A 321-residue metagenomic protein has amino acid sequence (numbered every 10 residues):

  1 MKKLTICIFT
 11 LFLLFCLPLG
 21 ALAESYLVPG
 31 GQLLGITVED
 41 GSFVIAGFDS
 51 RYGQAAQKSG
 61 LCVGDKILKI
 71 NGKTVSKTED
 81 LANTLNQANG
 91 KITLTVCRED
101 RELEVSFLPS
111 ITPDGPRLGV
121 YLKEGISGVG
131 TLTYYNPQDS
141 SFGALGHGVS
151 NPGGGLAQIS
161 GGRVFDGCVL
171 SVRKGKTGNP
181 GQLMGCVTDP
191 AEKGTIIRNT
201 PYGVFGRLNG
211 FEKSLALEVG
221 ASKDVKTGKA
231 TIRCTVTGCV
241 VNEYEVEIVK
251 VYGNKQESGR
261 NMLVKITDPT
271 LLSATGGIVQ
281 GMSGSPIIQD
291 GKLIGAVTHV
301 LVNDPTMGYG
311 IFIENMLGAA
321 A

Functional and structural regions predicted by a protein language model:
M1-L34, L132, P152, P305-G308 (+2 more regions): Gram-positive cell-envelope targeting signals
L22-E24, Q32-L34, C62, A82-V120: PDZ-domain C-terminal substructure recognizer with occasional recognition of PDZ-binding tails
E24-F43, K250-V264: Short beta-strand/loop turn elements enriched in aromatics
G30-V63: PDZ/PDZ-like groove recognition
Q54-K66, Q87, G277-G281: A short glycine-leucine-enriched loop at secondary-structure breakpoints that most characteristically corresponds
A56-T78, I287-D290, I294-T298: Conserved PDZ fold ligand-binding element
K69-E99, L215, D304-T306, I311-N315: PDZ domains, with a preference for the canonical peptide-binding region formed by the helix
I111-G276, Q280, Q289-D290, T298 (+1 more regions): Serine endopeptidase catalytic core focused on the charge-relay Asp
